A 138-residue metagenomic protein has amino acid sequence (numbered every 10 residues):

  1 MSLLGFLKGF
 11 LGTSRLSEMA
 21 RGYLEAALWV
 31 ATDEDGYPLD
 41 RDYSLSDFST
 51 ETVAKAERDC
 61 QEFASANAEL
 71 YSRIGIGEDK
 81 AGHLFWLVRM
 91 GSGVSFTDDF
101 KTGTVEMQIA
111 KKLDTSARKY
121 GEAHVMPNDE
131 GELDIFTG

Functional and structural regions predicted by a protein language model:
M1-G77: Long, contiguous N-terminal structural blocks used for assembly/anchoring
T13, T32, T50-T52, T97 (+3 more regions): Residue-identity detector for threonine
E57-E130: Amphipathic protein-protein interaction modules
N128-G138: Long, highly charged low-complexity segments enriched in Glu/Asp and Lys/Arg with interspersed Ser/Thr
